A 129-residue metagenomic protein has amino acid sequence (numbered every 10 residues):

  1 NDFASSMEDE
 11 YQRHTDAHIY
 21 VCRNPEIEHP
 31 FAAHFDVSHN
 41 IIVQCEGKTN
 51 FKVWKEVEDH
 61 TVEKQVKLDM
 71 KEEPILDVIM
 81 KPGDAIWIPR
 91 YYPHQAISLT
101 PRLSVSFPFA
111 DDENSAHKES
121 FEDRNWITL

Functional and structural regions predicted by a protein language model:
N1-D84, Y92-L129: Active-site region of the double-stranded beta-helix
W87: Conserved beta-strand-loop-short alpha-helix elements that form and flank the Mn2+/Mg2+-coordinating active site
